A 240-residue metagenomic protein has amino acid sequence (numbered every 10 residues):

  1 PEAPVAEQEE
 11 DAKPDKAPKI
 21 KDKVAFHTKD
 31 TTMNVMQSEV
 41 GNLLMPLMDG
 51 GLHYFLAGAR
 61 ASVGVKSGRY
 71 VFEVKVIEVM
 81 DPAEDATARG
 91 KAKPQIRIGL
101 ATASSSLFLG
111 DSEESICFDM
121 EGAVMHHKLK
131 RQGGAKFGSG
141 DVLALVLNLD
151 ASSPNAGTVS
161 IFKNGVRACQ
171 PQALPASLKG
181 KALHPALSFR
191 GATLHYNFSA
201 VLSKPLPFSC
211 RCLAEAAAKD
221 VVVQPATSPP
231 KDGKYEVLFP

Functional and structural regions predicted by a protein language model:
P1-P240: PRY/SPRY (B30.2) beta-sandwich protein-interaction domains and their adjacent Ser/Pro/Gly-rich low-complexity linkers
